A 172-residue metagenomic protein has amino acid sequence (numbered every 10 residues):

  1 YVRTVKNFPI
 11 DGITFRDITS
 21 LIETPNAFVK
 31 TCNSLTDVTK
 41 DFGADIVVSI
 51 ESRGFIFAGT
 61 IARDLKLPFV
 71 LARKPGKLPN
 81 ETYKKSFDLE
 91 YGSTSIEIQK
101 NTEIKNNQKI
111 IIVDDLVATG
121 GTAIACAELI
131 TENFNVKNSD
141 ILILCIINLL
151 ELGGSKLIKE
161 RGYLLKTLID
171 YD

Functional and structural regions predicted by a protein language model:
Y1-G43, T94, Q99: Active-site-facing substrate-recognition patch
V38-G43, E103-N106, F134-V136: Glycine-rich phosphate-binding loop signature in dinucleotide/nucleotide-binding domains
G43-E51, I141: Short glycine-rich phosphate-binding loop at a beta-alpha junction
I56-L65, C126-A127: Short Gly/Thr/Asp-enriched flexible loops that form oxyanion-binding sites at enzyme active sites
L67-I111: Short, glycine/charge-rich flexible loops or terminal/linker lids adjacent to PRPP-binding catalytic cores
D114-I124: Acidic, divalent-metal-coordinating active-site segment for phosphoryl/phosphodiester hydrolysis, typified by short
A125-D172: PRPP-dependent phosphoribosyltransferase catalytic core
